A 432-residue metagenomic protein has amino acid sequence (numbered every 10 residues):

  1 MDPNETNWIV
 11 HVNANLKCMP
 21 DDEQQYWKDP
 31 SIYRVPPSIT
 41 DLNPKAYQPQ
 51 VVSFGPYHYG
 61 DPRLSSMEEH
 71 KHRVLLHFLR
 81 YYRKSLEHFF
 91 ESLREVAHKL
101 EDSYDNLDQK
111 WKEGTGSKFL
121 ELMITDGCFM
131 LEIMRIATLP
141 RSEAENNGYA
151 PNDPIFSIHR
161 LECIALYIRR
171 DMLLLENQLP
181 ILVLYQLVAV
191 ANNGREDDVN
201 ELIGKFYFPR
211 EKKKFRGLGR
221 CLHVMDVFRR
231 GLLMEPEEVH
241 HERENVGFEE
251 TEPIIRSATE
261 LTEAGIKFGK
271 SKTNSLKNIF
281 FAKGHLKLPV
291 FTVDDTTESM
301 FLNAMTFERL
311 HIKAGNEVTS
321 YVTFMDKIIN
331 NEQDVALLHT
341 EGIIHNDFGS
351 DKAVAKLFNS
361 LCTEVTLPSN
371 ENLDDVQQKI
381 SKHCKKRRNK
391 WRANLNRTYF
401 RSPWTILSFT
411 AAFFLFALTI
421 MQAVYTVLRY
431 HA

Functional and structural regions predicted by a protein language model:
M1-F400, V424-V427, H431-A432: Acidic, Ser/Thr- and Pro/Gly-rich low-complexity regulatory segments
L395-A411: Juxtamembrane/start-of-transmembrane alpha-helix segments at the extracytoplasmic/lumenal side of membrane anchors
T410-I420: Hydrophobic alpha-helical cores of multi-pass transmembrane domains in eukaryotic membrane proteins
